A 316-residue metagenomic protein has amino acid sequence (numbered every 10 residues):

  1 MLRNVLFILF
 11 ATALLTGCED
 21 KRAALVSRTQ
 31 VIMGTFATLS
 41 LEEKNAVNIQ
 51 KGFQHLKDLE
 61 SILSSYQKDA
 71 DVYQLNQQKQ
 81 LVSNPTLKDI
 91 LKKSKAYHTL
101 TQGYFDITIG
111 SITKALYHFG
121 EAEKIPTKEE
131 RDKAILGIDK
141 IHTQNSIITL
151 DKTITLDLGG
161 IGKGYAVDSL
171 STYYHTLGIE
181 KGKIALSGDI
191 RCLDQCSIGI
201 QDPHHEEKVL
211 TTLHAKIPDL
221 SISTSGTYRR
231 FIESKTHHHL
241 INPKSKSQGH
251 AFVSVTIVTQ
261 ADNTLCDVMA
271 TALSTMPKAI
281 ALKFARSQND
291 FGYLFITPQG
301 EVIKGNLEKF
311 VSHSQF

Functional and structural regions predicted by a protein language model:
L2-F7, L15-F316: Mature catalytic core of soluble alpha/beta enzymes
